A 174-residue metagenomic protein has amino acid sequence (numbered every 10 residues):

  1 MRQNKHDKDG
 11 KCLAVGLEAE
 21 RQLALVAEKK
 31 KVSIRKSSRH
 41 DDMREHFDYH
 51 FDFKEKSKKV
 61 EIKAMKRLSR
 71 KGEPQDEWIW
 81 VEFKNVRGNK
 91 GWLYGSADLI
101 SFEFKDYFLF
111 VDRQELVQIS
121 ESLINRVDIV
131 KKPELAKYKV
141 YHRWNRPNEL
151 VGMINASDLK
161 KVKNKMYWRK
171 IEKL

Functional and structural regions predicted by a protein language model:
M1-H40, K66: Acidic-basic catalytic patches of nuclease active cores, encompassing PD-(D/E)XK and other metal-cofactor nuclease
R2-G10, K36, A64-Q114: Catalytic cores of nucleic-acid endonucleases
G16, E20, D48, E61-K63 (+2 more regions): Residue-level signal for functionally critical sites in structured catalytic/ligand-binding pockets
A27, Y49-L68: Conserved catalytic cores of phosphodiester-cleaving nucleases, focusing on short active-site segments
E28-V32, K54-S57, S96, F104-D106: Short glycine/proline-enriched coil/turn segments at helix->beta-strand junctions
R39-H50: Beta-rich nucleic-acid/ligand-interaction surfaces
R44-H46, E55-K59, D76, Y94-A97: Short connector loops at helix/strand junctions that flank enzyme active sites, especially segments positioning acidic
K54, K105-L174: Non-catalytic C-terminal interaction segments of nucleic acid-processing enzymes
